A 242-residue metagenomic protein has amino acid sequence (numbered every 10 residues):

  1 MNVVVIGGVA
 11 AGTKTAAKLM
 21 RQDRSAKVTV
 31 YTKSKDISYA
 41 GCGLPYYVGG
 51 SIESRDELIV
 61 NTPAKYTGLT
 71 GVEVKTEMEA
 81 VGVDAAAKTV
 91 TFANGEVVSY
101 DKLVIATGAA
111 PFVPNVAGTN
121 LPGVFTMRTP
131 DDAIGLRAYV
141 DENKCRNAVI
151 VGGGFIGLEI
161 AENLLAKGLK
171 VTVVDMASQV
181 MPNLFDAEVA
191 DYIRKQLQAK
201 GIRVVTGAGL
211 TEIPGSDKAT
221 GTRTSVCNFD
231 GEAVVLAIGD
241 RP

Functional and structural regions predicted by a protein language model:
M1-E73, A161-F185: Beta1-alpha1 glycine-rich phosphate/pyrophosphate-binding loop at the start of Rossmann-like nucleotide-binding domains
M1-V4, I59-A148, G221-V226, E232-I238 (+1 more regions): FAD-binding core/adjacent interface of flavoenzyme oxidoreductases
G7-A10, R128-T129, G152-G154: Glycine-rich Rossmann-fold phosphate-binding loop(s) that bind the pyrophosphate of adenine dinucleotide cofactors
K14, D131-I134, A138, D191 (+1 more regions): Short, contiguous clusters of charged residues that form electrostatic/catalytic patches at enzyme active sites, used
S25-T29, V74-T91, V98, A166-P242: A Rossmann-like FAD-binding core segment of flavoenzymes
S34, G154, G209: Short strand-turn motif at the edge of the Rossmann-like AdoMet-binding core
G135-F185, A219: Rossmann-like NAD(P)H-binding beta-loop-alpha module
